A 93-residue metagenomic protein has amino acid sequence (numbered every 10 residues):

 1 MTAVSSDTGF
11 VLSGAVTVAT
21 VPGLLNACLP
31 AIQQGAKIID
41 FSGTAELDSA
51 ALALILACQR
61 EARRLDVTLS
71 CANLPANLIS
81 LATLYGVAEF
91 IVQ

Functional and structural regions predicted by a protein language model:
M1-L47, A57-Q93: STAS-like cytosolic regulatory interaction modules
